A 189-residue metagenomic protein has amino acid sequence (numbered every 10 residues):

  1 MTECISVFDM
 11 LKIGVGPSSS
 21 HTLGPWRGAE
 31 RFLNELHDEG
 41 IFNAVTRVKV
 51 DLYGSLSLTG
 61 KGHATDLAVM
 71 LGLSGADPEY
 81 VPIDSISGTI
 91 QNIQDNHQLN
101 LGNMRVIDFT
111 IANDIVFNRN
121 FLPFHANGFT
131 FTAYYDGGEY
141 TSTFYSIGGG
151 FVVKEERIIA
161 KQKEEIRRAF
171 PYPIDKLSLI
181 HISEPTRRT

Functional and structural regions predicted by a protein language model:
M1-G14, V50-L52: Short, hydrophobic/aliphatic alpha-helical segments
C4-F8, F42-V48, D66, A126-G128 (+1 more regions): Short coil/turn connectors at secondary-structure junctions
L11-A29: Conserved phosphate/anionic-ligand binding catalytic regions in large, soluble enzymes, centered on
F32-E39, G72-E79, Y134: Change "in soluble alpha/beta enzymes" to "in soluble alpha/beta proteins
A44-V81, I93: A structural-propensity feature for long, helix-poor, extended segments
A76-G88, Q98-G102: Ordered, amphipathic secondary-structure segments that act as subunit-interaction surfaces in large macromolecular
I93-I166, Y172: Hydrophobic alpha-helical hairpins/lids featuring a short glycine-rich hinge
I180-T189: Single conserved hydrophobic/aromatic residue that forms the stacking wall/gate of nucleotide- or nucleobase-binding
